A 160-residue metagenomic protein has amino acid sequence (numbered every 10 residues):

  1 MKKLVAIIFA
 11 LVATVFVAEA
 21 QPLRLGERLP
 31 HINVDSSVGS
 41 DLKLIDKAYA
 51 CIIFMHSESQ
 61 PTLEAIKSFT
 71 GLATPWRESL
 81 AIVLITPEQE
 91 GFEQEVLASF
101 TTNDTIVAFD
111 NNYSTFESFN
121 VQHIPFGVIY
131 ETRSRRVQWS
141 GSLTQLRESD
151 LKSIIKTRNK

Functional and structural regions predicted by a protein language model:
L4-T14: Sec-dependent N-terminal signal peptides
A18-L42: N-terminal "domain-start" segment that seeds a small globular fold
V34-D35, T105-N111: Short acidic-hydrophobic, aromatic-tinged amphipathic segments that line or gate anion-handling sites
L42-E64: Short active-site neighborhood of thiol/selenol oxidoreductases, capturing the structured segment around
K47-A50, E78-A81, N103-T105: Loop/turn elements at helix/coil->beta-strand transitions in domains of secreted/extracellular proteins
I53, I82-L84, I129: Structural beta-sheet core signal
L63-F100: Structural microenvironment flanking redox-active thiols in thiol-disulfide oxidoreductases
T101-T102, Y113-I155: Thiol/disulfide oxidoreductase modules built on the thioredoxin-like
